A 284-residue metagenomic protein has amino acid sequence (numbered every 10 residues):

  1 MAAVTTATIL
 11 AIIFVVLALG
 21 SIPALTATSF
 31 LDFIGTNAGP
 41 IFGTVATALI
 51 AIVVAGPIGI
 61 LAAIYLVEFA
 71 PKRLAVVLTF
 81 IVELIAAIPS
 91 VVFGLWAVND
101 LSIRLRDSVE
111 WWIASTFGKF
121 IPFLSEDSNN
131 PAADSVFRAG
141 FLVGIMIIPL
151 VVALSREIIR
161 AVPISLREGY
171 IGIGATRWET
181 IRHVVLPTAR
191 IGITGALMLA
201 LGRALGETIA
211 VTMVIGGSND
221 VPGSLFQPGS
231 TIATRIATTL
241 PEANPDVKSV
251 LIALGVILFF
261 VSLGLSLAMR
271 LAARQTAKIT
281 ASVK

Functional and structural regions predicted by a protein language model:
M1, L17-A51, P71-K72, E126-N129 (+1 more regions): Periplasmic/extracellular loop-to-transmembrane helix junction in inner-membrane transport proteins
M1-V15: N-terminal signal-anchor/first transmembrane alpha helix
A27-A38, G94-I145: Membrane-interfacial helix termini and adjacent extracytoplasmic/periplasmic loops of multi-pass transporters
A51-V82, L95-W96, S266-K278: Transmembrane-helix boundary motif in ABC transporter permease subunits
A55-I58, V82-S90, N130-R156, P187-T188 (+1 more regions): Faces of alpha-helical transmembrane segments in polytopic inner-membrane proteins
I88, V151-P163, Y170-I171, R177-T212: Transmembrane alpha-helices
D127, V211-F259: Interhelical loop and adjacent transmembrane-helix boundary motif in polytopic membrane transport permeases
R156-R160, I164, I171, T238-K284: C-terminal transmembrane helix and the adjacent membrane-cytosol boundary/short C-terminal tail of inner/organellar
